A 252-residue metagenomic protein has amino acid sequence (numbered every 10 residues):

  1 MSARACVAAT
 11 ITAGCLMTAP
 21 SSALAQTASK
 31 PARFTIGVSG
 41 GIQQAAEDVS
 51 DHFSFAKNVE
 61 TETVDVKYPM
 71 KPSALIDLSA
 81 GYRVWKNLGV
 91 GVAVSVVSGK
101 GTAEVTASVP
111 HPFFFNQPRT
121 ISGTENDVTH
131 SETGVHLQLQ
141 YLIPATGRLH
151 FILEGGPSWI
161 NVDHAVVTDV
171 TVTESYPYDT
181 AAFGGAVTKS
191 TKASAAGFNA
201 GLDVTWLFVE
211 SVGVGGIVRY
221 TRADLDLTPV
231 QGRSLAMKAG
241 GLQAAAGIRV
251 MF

Functional and structural regions predicted by a protein language model:
M1-A32: Cleavable N-terminal export/targeting peptides
L24-V84, V90, W159, A245 (+1 more regions): Short glycine/proline- and aromatic-enriched beta-strand/turn motifs that initiate or cap beta-hairpins
A32, A74, T133, L149 (+3 more regions): Exposed loop/turn and edge beta-strand positions of beta-sandwich/beta-sheet ligand-binding modules
V38-I42, L78-Y82, V92, V135-Y141 (+5 more regions): Residues on the lipid-exposed face of transmembrane beta-strands in outer-membrane beta-barrel proteins
A45-K71, S95-G134, I160-A195, A223-Q243: Extracellular/periplasm-exposed beta-strand and loop segments of Gram-negative cell-envelope proteins, dominated by
N87-V90, G147-L149, E210-V214: Repeated loop/turn-to-beta-strand initiation elements of outer-membrane beta-barrel proteins
G147-I152, V166: Short, structured loop/turn "capping" segments at alpha-beta junctions
A165-V166, G213-G215: Short conserved catalytic/interaction loops centered on acidic-Pro-aromatic/His motifs
